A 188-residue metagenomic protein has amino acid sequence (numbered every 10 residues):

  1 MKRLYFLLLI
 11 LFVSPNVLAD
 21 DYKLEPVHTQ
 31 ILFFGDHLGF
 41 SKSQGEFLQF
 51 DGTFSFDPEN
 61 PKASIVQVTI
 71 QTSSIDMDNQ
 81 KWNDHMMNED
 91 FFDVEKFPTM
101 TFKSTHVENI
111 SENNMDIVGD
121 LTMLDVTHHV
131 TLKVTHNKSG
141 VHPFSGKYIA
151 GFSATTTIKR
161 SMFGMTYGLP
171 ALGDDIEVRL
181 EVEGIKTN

Functional and structural regions predicted by a protein language model:
M1-L4: Positively charged n-region of N-terminal signal peptides that target proteins for export
L7, V17-L18: Cleavable N-terminal signal peptides
V13-S14: N-terminal signal peptide c-region/cleavage motif recognized by signal peptidases
L18-N188: Low-complexity, acidic/polar, glycine-enriched regions of mature
